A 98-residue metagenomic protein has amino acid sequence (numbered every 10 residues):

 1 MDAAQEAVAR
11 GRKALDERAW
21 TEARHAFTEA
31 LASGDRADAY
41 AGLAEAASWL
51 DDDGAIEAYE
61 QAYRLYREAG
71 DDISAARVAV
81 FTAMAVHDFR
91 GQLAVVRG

Functional and structural regions predicted by a protein language model:
M1-G98: Inter-helical turn/loop elements of alpha-helical hairpins
